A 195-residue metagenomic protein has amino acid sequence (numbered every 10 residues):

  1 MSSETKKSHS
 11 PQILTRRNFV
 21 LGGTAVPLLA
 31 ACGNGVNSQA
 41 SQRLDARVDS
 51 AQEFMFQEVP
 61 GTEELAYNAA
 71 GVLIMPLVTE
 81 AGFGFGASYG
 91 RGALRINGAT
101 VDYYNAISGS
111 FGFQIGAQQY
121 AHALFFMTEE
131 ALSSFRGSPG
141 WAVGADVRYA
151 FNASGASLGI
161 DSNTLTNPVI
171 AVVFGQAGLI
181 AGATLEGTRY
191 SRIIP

Functional and structural regions predicted by a protein language model:
M1, S10-P11, T24, S41 (+2 more regions): A general, composition-driven signal for non-globular sequence regions
S2-A31: N-terminal secretory signal peptides and thylakoid transit peptides that target proteins across membranes
G33-P195: Small-residue-enriched, tightly packed secondary-structure blocks
